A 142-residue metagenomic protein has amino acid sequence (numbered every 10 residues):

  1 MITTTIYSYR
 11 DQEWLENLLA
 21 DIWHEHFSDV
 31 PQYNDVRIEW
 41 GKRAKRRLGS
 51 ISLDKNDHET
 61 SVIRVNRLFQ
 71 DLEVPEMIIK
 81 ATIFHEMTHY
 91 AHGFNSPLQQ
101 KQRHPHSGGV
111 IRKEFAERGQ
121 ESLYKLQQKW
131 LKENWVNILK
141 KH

Functional and structural regions predicted by a protein language model:
M1-A81, Y90-H142: Active-site-proximal or metal-binding-adjacent scaffold patches in catalytic folds
